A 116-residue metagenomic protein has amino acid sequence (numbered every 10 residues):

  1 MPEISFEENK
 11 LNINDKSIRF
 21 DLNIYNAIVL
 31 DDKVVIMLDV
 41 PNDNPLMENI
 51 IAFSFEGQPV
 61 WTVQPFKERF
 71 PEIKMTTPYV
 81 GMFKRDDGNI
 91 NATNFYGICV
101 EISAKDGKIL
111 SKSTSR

Functional and structural regions predicted by a protein language model:
M1-R116: Secretory-pathway ectodomains
